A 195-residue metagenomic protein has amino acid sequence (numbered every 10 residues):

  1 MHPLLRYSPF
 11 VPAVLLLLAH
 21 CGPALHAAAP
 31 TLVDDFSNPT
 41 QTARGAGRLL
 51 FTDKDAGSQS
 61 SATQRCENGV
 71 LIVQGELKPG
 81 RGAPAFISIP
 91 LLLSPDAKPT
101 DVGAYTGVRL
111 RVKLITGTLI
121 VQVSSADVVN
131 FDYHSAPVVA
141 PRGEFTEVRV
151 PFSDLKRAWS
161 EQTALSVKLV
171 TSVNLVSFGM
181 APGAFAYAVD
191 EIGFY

Functional and structural regions predicted by a protein language model:
H2-P12: Bacterial N-terminal signal peptides that target proteins for export
V11-H20: Bacterial N-terminal signal peptides
A24-Y195: Beta-rich carbohydrate-recognition modules and glycan-binding surfaces
